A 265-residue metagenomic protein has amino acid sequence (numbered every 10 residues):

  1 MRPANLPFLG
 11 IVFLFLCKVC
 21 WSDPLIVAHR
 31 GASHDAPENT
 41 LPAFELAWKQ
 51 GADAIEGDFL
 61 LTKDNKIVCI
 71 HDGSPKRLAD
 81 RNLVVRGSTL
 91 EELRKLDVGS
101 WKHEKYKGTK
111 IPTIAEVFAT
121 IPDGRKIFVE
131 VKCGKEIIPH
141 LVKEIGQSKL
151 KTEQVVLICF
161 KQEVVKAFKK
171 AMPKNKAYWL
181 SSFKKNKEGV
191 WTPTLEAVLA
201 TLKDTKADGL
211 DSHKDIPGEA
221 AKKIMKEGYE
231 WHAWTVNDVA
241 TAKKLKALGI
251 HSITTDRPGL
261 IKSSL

Functional and structural regions predicted by a protein language model:
M1-P7: Positively charged n-region of N-terminal signal peptides that target proteins for export
P7-K18: Bacterial N-terminal signal peptides
V19-L265: Phosphate-group recognition and catalysis centered on beta-loop-alpha active-site segments
